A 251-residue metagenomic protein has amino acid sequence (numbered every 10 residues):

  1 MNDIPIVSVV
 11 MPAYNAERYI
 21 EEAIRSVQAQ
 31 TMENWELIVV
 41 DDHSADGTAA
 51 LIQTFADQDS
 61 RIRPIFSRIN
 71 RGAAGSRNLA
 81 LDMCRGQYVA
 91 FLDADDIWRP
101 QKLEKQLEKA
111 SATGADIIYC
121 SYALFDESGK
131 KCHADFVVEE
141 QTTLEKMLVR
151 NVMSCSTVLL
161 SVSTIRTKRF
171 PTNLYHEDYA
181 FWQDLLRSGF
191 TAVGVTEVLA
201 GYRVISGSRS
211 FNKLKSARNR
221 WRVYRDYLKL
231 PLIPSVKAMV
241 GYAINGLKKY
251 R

Functional and structural regions predicted by a protein language model:
M1-Q28: N-proximal low-complexity "stem/linker" segments adjacent to membrane-targeting elements
R18-E21, D46-T54, I97, Q101: Acidic helix N-cap motif at the loop->helix transition within catalytic regions of sugar-transfer enzymes
S26, E33, D41-A50, I69 (+1 more regions): A conserved acidic beta->alpha catalytic loop
S67-C84, K105: Glycine-rich, basic loop-to-helix element that forms the pyrophosphate-binding segment of sugar-nucleotide handling
D82, E139-K215, V223: Conserved nucleotide-sugar donor-binding catalytic segment
V89: Short aromatic/hydrophobic "clamp" motif used to bind/position activated sugar donors
D93-I97, S121: The conserved acidic donor/metal-binding loop of glycosyltransferases
Q101-C132: Conserved donor NDP-sugar-binding/catalytic core segment of glycosyltransferases
